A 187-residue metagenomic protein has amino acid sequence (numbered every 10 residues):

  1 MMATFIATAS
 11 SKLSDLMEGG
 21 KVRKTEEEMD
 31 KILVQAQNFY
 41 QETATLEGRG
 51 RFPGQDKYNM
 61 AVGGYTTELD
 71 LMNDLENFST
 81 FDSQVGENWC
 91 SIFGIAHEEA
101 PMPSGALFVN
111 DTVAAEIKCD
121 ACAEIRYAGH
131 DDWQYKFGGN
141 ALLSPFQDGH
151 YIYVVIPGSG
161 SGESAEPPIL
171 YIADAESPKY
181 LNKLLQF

Functional and structural regions predicted by a protein language model:
M1-M17, E28-K31: N-terminal single-pass transmembrane signal-anchor helix
T4, T8, A36-N38, G64-T67: Functionally constrained cores in energy, signaling, and assembly domains
G20-E47: Membrane-proximal N-terminal amphipathic helix
R23, L46-E47, N59, Y65 (+3 more regions): Residue-level detector of solvent-exposed, low-hydrophobicity positions
E42-V85: Short, glycine/small-hydrophobic-rich surface segments
M72-F187: Intrinsically disordered, low-complexity regions enriched in Pro/Ser/Thr/Gly and acidic residues
